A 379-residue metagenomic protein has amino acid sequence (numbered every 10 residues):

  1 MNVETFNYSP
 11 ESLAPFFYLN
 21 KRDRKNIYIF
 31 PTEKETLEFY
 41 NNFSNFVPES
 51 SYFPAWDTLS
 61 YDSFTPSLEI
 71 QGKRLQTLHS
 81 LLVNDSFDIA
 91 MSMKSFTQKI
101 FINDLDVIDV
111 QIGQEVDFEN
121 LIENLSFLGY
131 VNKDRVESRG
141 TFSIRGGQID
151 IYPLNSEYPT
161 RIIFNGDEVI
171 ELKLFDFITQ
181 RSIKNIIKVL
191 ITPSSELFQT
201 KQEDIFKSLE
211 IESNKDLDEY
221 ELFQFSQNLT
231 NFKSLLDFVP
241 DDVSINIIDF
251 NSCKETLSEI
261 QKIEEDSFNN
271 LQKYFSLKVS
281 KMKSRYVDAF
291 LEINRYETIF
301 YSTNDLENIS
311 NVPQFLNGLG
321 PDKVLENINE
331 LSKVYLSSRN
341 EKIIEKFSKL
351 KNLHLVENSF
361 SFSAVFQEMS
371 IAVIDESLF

Functional and structural regions predicted by a protein language model:
M1-F379: Conserved beta-alpha structural segments and adjacent helices that either
